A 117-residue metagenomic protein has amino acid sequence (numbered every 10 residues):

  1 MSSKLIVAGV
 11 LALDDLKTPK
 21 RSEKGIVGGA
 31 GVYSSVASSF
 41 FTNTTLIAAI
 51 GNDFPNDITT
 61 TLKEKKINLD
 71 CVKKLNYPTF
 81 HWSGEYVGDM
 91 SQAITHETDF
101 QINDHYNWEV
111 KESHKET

Functional and structural regions predicted by a protein language model:
M1-T18: Positively charged, low-complexity intrinsically disordered leader regions
A8, V27-A30, I47: Short glycine-rich loop/turn motifs that provide flexible caps or phosphate-binding loops at active sites
L13-G25, T42-T117: Conserved N-terminal subdomain of the carbohydrate kinase-like
R21-V36: Short catalytic helix/loop segments, enriched in acidic residues and glycine and frequently bearing histidine
S39: Gly/Ala-rich phosphate-binding loop of Rossmann-like dinucleotide-binding domains, activating on the conserved
